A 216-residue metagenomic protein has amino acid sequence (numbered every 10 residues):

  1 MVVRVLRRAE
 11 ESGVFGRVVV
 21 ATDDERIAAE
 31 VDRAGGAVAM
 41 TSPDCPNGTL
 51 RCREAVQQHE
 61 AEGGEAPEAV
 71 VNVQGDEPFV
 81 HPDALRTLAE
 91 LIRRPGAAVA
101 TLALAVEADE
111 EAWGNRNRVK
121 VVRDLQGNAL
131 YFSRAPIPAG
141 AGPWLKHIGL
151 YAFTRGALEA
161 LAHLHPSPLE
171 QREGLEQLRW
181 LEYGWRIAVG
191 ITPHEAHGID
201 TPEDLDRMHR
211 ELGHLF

Functional and structural regions predicted by a protein language model:
M1-A21: N-terminal glycine-rich phosphate-binding loop and ensuing alpha1 helix
R4, R8, D23, P43 (+5 more regions): Structured catalytic cores of enzymes that bind and process phosphorylated ligands/cofactors
E10, A28-D32, A37, L181 (+1 more regions): Class I S-adenosyl-L-methionine
F15, E65-P67, P95-A98, W185: Short, high-confidence coil segments that cap the C-terminus of an alpha-helix and link into the following beta-strand
R17, G142-F216: Conserved alpha/beta core of the MobA/IspD/sugar-nucleotide pyrophosphorylase nucleotidyltransferase superfamily
V19, E25-E90: Short phosphate-binding loop-to-helix
V80-S167: Conserved core of the sugar-phosphate nucleotidyltransferase
